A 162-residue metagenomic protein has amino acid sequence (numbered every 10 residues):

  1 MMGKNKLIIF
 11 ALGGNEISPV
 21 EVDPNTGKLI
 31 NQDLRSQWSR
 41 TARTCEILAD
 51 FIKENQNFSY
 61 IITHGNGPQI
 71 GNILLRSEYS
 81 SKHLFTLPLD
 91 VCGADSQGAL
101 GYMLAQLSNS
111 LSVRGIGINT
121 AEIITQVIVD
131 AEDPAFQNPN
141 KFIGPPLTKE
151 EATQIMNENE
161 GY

Functional and structural regions predicted by a protein language model:
M1-I61, N72-L74, E78: N-terminal glycine-/serine-/threonine-rich phosphate-binding loop
I9-G13, T63-H64, A121-Q126: Short beta-strand segments
G14, G67, T86-P88: Generic secondary-structure boundary/loop-capping signal
E16-S18, G67-G71, I128-E132: Short, active-site-adjacent cap segments at secondary-structure transitions
Q37-I47, N66, S96, L100 (+1 more regions): General structural feature for long, well-ordered alpha-helical segments within catalytic domains of soluble enzymes
Y79-Y162: Ligand-binding beta-strand-loop-alpha-helix segment within the catalytic cores of soluble metabolic enzymes
